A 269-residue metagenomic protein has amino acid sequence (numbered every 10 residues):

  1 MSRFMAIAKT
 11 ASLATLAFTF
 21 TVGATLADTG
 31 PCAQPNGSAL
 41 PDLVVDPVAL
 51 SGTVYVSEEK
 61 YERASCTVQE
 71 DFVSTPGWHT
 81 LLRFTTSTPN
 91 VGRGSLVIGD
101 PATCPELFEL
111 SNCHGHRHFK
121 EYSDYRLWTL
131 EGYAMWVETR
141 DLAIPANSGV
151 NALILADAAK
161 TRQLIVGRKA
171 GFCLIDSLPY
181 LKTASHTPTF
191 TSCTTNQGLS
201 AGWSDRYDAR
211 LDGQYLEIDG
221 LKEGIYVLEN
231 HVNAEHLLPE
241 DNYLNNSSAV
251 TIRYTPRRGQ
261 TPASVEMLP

Functional and structural regions predicted by a protein language model:
M1-S12: Bacterial N-terminal signal peptides that target proteins for export
A11-G23: Bacterial N-terminal signal peptides
T25-D28: Boundary of Sec targeting at the N-terminus
G30-D157, T161, T195, N246-A249: N-terminal onset of structured domains
Y122-S123, E131-K222, N233, Q260-P269: Exoplasmic/lumenal beta-rich domain surfaces
A234-E240: Short acidic/polar inter-strand loop motif in beta-rich domains
D241-P269: Short beta-strand elements
